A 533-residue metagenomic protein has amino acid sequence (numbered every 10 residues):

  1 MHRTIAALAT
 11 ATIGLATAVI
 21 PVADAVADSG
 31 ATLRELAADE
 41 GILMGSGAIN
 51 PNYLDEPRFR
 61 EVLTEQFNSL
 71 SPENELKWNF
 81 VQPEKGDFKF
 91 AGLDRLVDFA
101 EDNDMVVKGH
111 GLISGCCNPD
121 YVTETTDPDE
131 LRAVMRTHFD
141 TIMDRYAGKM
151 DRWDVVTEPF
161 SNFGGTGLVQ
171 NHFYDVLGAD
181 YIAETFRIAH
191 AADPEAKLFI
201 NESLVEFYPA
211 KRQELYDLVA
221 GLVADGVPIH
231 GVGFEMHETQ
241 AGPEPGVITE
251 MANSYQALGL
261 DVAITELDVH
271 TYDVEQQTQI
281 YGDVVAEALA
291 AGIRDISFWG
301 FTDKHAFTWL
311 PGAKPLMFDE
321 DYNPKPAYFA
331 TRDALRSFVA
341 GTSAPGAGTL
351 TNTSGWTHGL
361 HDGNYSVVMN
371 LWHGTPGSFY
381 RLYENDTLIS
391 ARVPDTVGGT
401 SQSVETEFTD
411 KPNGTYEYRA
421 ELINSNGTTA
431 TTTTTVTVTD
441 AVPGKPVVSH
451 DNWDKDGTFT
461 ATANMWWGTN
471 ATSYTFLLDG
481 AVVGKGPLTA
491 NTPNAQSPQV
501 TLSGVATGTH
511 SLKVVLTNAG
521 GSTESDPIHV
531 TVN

Functional and structural regions predicted by a protein language model:
M1-A27: Secretory targeting and sorting signals
L33, E65-P83, A91-V205: Substrate-binding cleft and catalytic face of glycoside hydrolase catalytic domains, especially the flexible beta-alpha
R34, Q82, E124, T141 (+6 more regions): Aromatic-rich peripheral "rim/lid" segments of glycoside hydrolase catalytic domains that contact and position glycan
E35-I42, I49-R60, V169-E275: Noncatalytic carbohydrate-binding groove/subsite architecture in carbohydrate-active enzymes
A344-G355, A441-H450: Proline-enriched interdomain boundary motifs that mark the N-terminal boundary and often initiate the first structured
E407-G414, L502-T509: Surface-exposed, short loops/turns at beta-strand junctions within beta-sandwich domains
